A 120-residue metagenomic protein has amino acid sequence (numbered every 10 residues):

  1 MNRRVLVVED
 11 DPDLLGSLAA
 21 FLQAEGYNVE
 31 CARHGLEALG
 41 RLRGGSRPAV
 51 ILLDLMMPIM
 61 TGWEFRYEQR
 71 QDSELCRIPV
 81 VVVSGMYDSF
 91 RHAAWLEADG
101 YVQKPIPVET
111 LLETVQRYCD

Functional and structural regions predicted by a protein language model:
E9: Conserved acidic carboxylate
P12-E30, Y118: Two-component/phosphorelay signaling modules centered on CheY-like receiver
C31-G40, G62: Helix N-cap/capping motif at the beta->alpha junctions
G40, W63-C76: Short amphipathic alpha-helix used as the core "switch/output" element in two-component signaling
D54: Active-site residues of response regulator receiver
M57: Receiver (REC) domain active-site loop signature in two-component systems and cognate sites in sensor histidine kinases
E64, M86-Q103, T110-E113: Alpha4 helix (beta4-alpha4-beta5 surface) of REC/receiver domains from two-component response regulators
V81-V83: Hydrophobic/aromatic residues positioned on beta-strands within the core alpha/beta folds
